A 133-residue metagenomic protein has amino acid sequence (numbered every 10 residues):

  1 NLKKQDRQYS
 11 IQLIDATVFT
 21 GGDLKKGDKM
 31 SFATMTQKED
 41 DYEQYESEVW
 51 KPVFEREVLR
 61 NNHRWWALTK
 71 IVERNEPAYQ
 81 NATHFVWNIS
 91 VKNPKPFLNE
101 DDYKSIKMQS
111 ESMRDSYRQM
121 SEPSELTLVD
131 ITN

Functional and structural regions predicted by a protein language model:
N1, D40-Q44, S90-Y103: Short amphipathic alpha-helices within nucleic acid-binding modules
L2-G27, H63-H84, Y103-N133: Glycine-rich beta-strand-turn "strand-cap" elements at beta-sheet edges
A16, Q37, K92-P94, I131: Generic structural motif
G27-T36, H84-N88: Active-site-flanking beta-strand signature of metal-NTP-handling nucleotidyl enzymes and homologous cyclase-like
E39-W65: Short amphipathic alpha-helical segments
E55-L59, S90-P94, E111-M113: Glycine-rich loops and low-complexity Gly/Arg-rich segments that provide flexible linkers or classic glycine-based
